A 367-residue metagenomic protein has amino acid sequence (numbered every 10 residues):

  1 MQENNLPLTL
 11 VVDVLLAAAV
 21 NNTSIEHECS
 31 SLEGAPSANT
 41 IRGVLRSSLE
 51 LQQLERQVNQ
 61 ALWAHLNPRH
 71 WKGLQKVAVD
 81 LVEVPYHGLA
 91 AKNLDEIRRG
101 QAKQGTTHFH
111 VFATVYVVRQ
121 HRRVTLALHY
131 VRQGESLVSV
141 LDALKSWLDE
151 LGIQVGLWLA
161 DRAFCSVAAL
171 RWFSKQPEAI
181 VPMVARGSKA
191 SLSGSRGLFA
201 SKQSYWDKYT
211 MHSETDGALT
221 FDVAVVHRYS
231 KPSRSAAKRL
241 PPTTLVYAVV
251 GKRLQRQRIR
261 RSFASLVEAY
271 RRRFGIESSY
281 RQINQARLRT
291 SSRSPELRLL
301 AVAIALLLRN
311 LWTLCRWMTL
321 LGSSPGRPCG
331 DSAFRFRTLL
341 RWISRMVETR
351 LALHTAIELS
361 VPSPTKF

Functional and structural regions predicted by a protein language model:
M1-N59, V118-V124, G156, L299: Short, positively charged, Gly/Tyr-enriched micro-motifs that form contact patches at catalytic or ligand/partner
V14, E28-C29, S37, I41 (+6 more regions): Short, conserved catalytic/metal-binding motifs centered on acidic residues
A38-R119: Active-site-proximal, Lys/Arg-enriched surface segment that forms a nucleic-acid-binding/basic interface patch
S48, Q53-A64, R345-F367: Long, charge-rich low-complexity segments
E83, Q203, T210, E214 (+1 more regions): Short amphipathic alpha-helical "interface-anchor" segments enriched in bulky aromatics
I97-V155, R239-V250: Electropositive, glycine- and tryptophan-enriched low-complexity nucleic-acid-binding patches
L128-L240, S324-F336, V361-T365: An internal, acidic/charged active-site-proximal segment that coordinates divalent cations and/or engages
R289-M346: Basic, amphipathic alpha-helical segments enriched in Lys/Arg and hydrophobic/aromatic residues
